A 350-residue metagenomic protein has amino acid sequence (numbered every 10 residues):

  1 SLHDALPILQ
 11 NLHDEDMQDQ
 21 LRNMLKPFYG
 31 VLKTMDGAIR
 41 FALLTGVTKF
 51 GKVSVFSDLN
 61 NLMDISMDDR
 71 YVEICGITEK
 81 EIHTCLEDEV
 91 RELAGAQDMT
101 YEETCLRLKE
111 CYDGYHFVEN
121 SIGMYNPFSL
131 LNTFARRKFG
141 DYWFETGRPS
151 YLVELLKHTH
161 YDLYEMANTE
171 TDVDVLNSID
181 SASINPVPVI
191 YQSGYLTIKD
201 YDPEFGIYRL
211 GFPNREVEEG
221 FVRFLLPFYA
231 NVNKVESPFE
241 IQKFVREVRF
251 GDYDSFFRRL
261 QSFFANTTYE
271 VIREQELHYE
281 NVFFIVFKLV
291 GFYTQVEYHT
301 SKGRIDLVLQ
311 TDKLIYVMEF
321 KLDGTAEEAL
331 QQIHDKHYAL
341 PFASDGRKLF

Functional and structural regions predicted by a protein language model:
S1, P27, M35-K52, F56-N60 (+2 more regions): A short beta-strand-to-loop transition that corresponds to the Sensor-1 phosphate-sensing loop of AAA+ P-loop ATPases
L2-L6: Short, small-residue-biased leader/transition segments that mark boundaries at the very start of proteins
P7-L21: Conserved ATPase-coupling elements of RecA-like P-loop NTPase cores
P7-Q10, G51-S57, A326-A329: Switch/connector loops and helix/strand junctions flanking conserved nucleotide-binding motifs in nucleotide-processing
Q18-R40, Y338-P341: Substrate-engagement module of ASCE P-loop NTPases
G51-D58, I65-N132: Amphipathic alpha-helical segments of the small helical/lid subdomains adjacent to P-loop NTPase cores
L62, G123-E328, D335-H337: Extended alpha-helical interface modules used as scaffolds for assembling large macromolecular complexes
A326, L330, A339-F350: Nucleic-acid nuclease catalytic cores
